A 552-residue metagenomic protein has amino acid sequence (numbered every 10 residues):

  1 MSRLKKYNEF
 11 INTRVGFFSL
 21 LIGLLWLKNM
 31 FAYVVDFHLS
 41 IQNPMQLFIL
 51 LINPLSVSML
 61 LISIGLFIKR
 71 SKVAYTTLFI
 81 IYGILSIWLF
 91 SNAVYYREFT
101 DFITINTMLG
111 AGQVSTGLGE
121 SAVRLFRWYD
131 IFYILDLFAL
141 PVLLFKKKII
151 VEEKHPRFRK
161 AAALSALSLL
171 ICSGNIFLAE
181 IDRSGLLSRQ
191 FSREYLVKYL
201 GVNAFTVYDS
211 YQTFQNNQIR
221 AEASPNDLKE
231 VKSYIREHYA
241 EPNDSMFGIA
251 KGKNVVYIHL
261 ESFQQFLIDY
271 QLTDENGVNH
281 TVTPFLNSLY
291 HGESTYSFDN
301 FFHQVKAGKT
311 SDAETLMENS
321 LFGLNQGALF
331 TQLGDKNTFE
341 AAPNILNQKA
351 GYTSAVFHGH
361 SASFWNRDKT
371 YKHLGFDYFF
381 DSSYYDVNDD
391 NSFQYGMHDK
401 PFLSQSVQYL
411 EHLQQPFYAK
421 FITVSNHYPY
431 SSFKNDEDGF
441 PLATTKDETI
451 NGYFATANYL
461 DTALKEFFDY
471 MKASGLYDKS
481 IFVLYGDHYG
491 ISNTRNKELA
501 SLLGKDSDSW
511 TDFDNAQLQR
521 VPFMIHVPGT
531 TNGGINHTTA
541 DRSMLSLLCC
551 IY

Functional and structural regions predicted by a protein language model:
S2-Y211: Transmembrane and membrane-interface helices of multi-pass, inner-membrane envelope-modifying transferases
N8, N12, P225-L228, D478: Low-complexity, intrinsically disordered short peptide segments enriched in small/polar/basic residues
G65-K69, A74-Y75, I81, K229-K232 (+2 more regions): Glycosyltransferases that elongate glycans
I103-L109, A223-N226, A540: Short coil/turn linker and secondary-structure boundary residues
Q113-V114, E230, F285: Exposed alpha-helical structural elements
L200-F214, S262, K479, N496-K497: Conserved acidic functional residues
S210-S233: Membrane-anchoring hydrophobic helices of lipid-metabolizing enzymes
S233-Y552: Solvent-exposed soluble domains appended to multi-pass membrane proteins
